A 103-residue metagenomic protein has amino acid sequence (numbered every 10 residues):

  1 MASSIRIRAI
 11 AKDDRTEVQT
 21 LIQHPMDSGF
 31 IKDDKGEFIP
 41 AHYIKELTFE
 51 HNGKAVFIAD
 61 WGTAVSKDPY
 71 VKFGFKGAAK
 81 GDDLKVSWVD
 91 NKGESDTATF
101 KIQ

Functional and structural regions predicted by a protein language model:
R6, A11, R15-E17, L21-W61: Contiguous segments within soluble domain cores/interaction surfaces
I10, K101-Q103: Short beta-strand edge segments in extracellular beta-sheet folds
R15, A79-D83: Extracellular Ig-like/FN3 beta-sandwich strand-entry sites
T48, K85-S87: Residue-level detector of beta-strand face positions
T63-K72: Aromatic sugar-binding surface patches on proteins that engage polysaccharides or sugar-phosphate polymers
F73-G77: Short, hydrophobic beta-strand segments
W88-A98: Short acidic/polar inter-strand loop motif in beta-rich domains
